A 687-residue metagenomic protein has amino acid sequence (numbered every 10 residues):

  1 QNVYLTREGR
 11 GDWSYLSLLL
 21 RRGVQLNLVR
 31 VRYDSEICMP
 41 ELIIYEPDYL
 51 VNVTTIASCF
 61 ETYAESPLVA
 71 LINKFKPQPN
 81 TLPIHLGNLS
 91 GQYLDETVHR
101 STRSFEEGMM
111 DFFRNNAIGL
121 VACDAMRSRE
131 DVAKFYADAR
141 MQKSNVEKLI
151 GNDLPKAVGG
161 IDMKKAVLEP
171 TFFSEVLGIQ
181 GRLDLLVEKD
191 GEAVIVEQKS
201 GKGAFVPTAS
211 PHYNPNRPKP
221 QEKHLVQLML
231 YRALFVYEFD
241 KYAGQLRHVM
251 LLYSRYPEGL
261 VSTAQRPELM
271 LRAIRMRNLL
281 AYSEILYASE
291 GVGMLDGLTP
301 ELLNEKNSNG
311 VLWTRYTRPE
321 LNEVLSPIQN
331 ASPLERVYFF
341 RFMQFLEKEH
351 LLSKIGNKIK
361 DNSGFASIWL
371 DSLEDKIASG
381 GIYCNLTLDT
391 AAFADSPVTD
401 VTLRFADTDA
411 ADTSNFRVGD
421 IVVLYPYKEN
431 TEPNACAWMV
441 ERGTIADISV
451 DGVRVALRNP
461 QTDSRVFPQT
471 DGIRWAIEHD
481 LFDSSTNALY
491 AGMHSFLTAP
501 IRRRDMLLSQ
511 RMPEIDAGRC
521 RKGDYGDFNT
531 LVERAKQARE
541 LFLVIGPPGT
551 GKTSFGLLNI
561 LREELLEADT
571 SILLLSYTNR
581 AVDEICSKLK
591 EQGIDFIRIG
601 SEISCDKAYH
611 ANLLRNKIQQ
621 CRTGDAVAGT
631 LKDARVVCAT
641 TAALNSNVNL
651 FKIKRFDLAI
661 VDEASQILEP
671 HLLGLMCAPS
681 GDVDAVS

Functional and structural regions predicted by a protein language model:
Q1, D296-T431, W438: Accessory interdomain/linker segments of ATP-dependent helicases and helicase-like nucleic-acid enzymes that mediate
Q1-C123: Charged, glycine-rich intrinsically disordered N-terminal tails and low-complexity linkers that flank
N2-R22, M163-N278: Mg2+/Mn2+-dependent nuclease catalytic core
E61, S66-V69, L252, P257-E258 (+7 more regions): Pre-ATPase regulatory/linker segments immediately N-terminal to the P-loop/RecA-like helicase/translocase core
Y93-L168: A non-catalytic, helix-rich entry segment at domain boundaries
T553-E567, E584, K588, C677-P679: Walker A/P-loop NTP-binding motif
E567-A659: Conserved P-loop NTPase motor core of helicases/translocases
I653-L672, A685-V686: SF2 helicase catalytic motif II
